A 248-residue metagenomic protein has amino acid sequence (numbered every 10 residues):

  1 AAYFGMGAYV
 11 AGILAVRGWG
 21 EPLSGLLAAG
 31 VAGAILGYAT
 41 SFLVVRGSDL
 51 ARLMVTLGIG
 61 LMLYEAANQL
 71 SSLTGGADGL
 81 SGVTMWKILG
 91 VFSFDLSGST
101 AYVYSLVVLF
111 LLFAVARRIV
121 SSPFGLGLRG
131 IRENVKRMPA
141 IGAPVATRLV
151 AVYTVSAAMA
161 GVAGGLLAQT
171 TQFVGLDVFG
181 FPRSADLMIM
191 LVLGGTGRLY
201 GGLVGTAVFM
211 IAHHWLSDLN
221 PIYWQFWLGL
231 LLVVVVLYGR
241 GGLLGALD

Functional and structural regions predicted by a protein language model:
A1-D248: Transmembrane alpha-helices and adjacent helix-loop boundaries
